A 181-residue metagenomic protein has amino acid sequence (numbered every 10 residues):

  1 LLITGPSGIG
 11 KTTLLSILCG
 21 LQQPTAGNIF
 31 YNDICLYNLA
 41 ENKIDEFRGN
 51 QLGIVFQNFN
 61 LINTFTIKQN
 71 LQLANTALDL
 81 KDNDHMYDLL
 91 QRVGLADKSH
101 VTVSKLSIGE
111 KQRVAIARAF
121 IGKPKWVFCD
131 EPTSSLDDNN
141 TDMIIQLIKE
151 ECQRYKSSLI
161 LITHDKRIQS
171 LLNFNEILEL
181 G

Functional and structural regions predicted by a protein language model:
C19: Helix-to-loop junction immediately C-terminal to a conserved catalytic motif
G27-C35: Conserved ABC transporter NBD signature motif
C35, K81-K98: Conserved ABC ATPase "signature" region
F65, Q69-N83, R92: ABC-type ATPase nucleotide-binding domains, specifically the catalytic core motifs of the NBD
T102-E110: Conserved ABC ATPase signature
K123: Conserved catalytic motifs of ABC-family nucleotide-binding domains
V127-D130: Catalytic Walker B motif of ABC-type/P-loop ATPase nucleotide-binding domains
